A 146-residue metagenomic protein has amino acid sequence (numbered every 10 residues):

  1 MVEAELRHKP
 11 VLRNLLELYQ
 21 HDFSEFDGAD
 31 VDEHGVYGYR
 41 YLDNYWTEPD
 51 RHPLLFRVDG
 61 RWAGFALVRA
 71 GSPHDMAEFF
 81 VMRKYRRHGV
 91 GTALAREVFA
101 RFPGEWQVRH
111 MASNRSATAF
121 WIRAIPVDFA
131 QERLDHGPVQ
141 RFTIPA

Functional and structural regions predicted by a protein language model:
M1-L15: A short beta-loop-alpha structural element at the N-terminal edge of CoA-dependent acyl/N-acetyltransferase catalytic
Q20-D43: Conserved GNAT-fold acetyl-CoA-binding loop/helix
Y41-L55: A short helix-loop-beta-strand connector motif used in the catalytic cores of GNAT acetyltransferases and, in some
P53-L55, R61-A70, D75, F80: Conserved beta-strand in the GNAT
A77, M82, R86, M111: Residue-level recognition of the GNAT/N-acetyltransferase active site
V81, R87-A100: Conserved acetyl-CoA-binding loop-helix of GNAT-fold acetyltransferases
F99, I122-Q131: Conserved acetyl-CoA-binding loop of GNAT-fold acetyltransferases
Q107-I122, L134-V139: Conserved beta-strand-loop-alpha-helix junction that forms the acyl-donor binding cleft
